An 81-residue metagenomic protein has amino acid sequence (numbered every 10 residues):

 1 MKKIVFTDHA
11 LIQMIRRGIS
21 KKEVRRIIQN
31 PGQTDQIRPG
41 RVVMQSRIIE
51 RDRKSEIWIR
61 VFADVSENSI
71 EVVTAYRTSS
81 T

Functional and structural regions predicted by a protein language model:
M1-T81: Ribonuclease/tRNase effector modules and their secretory precursors
